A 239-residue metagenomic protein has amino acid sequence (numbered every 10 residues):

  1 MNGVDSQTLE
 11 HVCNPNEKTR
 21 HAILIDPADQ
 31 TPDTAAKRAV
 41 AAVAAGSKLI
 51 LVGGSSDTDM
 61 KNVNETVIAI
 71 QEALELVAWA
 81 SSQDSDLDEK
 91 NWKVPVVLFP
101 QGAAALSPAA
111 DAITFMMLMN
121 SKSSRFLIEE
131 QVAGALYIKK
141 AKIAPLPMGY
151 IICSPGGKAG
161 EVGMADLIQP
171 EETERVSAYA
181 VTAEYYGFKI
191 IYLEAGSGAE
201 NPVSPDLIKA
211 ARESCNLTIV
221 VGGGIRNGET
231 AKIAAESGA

Functional and structural regions predicted by a protein language model:
M1-A35: N-terminal basic/disordered segments at the start of proteins
R20, P27-W92, V96, P100-V221 (+1 more regions): Alpha/beta enzyme core
